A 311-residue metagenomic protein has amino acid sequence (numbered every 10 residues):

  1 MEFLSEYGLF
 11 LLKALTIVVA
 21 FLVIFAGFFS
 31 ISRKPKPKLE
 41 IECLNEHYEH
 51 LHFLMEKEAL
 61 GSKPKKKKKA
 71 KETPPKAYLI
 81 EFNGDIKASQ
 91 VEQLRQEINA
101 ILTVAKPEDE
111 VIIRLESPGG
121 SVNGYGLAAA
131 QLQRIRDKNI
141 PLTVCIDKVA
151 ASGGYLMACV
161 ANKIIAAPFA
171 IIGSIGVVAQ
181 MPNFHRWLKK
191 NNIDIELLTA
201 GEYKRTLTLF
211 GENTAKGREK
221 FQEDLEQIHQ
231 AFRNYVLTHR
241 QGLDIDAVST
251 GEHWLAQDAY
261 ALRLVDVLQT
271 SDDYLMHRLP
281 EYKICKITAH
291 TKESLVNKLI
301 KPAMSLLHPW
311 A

Functional and structural regions predicted by a protein language model:
M1-T143, K148-A150, K163-A167, V178-A311: N-terminal organellar transit peptides
G153: Short acidic active-site motifs
